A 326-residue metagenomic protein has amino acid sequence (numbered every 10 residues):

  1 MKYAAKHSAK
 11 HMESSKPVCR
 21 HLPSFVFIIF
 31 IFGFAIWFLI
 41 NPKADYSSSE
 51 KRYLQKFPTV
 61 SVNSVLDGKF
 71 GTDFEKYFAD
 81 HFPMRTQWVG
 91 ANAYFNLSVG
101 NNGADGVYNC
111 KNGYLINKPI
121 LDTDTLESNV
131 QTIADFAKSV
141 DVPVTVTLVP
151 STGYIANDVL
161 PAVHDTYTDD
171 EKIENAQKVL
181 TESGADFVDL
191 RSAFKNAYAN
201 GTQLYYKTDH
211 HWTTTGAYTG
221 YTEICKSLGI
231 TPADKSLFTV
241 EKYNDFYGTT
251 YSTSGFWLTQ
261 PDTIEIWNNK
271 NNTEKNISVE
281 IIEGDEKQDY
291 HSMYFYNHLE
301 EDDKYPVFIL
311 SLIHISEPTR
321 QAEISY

Functional and structural regions predicted by a protein language model:
M1-F82, V144-V146, T208: Gram-positive cell-envelope targeting signals
F57-T132, Y154-H164, F295-L312: Serine-dependent acyl-ester chemistry module
P119-S183, Y205, T215: Membrane-embedded segments
S151-Y154, F194-K195, H210-H211: Solvent-exposed loop/turn segments at secondary-structure junctions within structured extracellular/periplasmic domains
Y205-S236: Histidine-centered active-site loop/cap adjacent to the catalytic His in serine esterases/O-acetyl transfer systems
P232-Q288: Extended, H/D-rich, highly charged conserved domains that either
N276-L312, S316: Flexible internal linker/loop segments at domain or repeat junctions
I313-Y326: Single conserved hydrophobic/aromatic residue that forms the stacking wall/gate of nucleotide- or nucleobase-binding
